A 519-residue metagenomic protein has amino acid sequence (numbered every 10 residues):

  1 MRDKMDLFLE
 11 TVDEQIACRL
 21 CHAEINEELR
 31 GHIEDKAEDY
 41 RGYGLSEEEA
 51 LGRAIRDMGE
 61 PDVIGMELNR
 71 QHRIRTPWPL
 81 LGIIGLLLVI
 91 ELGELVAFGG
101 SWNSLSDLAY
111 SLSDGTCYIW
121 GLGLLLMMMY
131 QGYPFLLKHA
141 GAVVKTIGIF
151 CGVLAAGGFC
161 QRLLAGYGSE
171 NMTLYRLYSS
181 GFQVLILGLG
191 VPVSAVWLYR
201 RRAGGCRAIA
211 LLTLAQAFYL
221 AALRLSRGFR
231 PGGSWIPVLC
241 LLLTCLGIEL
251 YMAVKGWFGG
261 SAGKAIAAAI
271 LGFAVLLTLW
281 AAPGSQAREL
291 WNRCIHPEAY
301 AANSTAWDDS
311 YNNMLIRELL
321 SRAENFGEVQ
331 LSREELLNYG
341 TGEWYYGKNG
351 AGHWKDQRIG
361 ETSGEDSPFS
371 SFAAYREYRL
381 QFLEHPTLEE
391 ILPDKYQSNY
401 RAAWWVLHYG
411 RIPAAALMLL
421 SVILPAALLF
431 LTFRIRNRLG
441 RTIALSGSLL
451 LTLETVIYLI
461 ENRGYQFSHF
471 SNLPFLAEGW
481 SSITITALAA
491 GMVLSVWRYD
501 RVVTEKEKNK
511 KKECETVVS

Functional and structural regions predicted by a protein language model:
M1-S46: N-terminal, intrinsically disordered, low-complexity segments that immediately precede the first transmembrane helix
L45-S104: Cytosolic juxtamembrane regions of integral membrane proteins
T116-L124, L187-G188, L242, V406-L428 (+1 more regions): Hydrophobic alpha-helical transmembrane segments
H139-G141, R207-I209, G233-P237, V254-L271: Membrane-interfacial entry segments at the cytosolic side of transmembrane helices
S179-M252, M492-S495: Alpha-helical transmembrane segments of multi-pass inner-membrane proteins
A262-A415: Hydrophobic, glycine- and aromatic-enriched re-entrant/interface helices and adjoining loop segments
I412-L453: Hydrophobic transmembrane alpha-helices and their immediate junctions
R438-L439, V456-S519: A juxtamembrane structural motif centered on a specific transmembrane helix
